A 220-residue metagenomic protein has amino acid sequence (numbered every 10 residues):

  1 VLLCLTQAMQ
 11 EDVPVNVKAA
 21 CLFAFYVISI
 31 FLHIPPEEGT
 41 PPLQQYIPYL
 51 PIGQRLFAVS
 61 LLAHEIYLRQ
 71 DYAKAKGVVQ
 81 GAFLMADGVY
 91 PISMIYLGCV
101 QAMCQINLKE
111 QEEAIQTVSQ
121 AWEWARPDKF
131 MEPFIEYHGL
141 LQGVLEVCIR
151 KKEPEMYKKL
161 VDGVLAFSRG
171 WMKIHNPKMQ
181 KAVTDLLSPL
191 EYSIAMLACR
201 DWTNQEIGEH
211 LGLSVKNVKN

Functional and structural regions predicted by a protein language model:
V1, M9-Y26, I47-L61, A86-V100 (+3 more regions): Alpha-solenoid helical repeat architecture
L2-Q10, P35-P48, A73-L84, E112-A121 (+1 more regions): Alpha-helical repeat scaffolds
L32-I34, R69, L108: Structural motif corresponding to the intra-repeat A-B loop/turn of tetratricopeptide repeats
L50, M85-Y90, Q105, K109 (+2 more regions): Short, contiguous acidic/charged loop-to-helix segments that flank catalytic cores in large enzymes
Y72-C104, L108: A contiguous binding-surface segment within folded domains or other stable secondary-structure elements
Y96-M172: General nucleic-acid-binding
I174-N220: Helix-turn-helix DNA-binding segment
